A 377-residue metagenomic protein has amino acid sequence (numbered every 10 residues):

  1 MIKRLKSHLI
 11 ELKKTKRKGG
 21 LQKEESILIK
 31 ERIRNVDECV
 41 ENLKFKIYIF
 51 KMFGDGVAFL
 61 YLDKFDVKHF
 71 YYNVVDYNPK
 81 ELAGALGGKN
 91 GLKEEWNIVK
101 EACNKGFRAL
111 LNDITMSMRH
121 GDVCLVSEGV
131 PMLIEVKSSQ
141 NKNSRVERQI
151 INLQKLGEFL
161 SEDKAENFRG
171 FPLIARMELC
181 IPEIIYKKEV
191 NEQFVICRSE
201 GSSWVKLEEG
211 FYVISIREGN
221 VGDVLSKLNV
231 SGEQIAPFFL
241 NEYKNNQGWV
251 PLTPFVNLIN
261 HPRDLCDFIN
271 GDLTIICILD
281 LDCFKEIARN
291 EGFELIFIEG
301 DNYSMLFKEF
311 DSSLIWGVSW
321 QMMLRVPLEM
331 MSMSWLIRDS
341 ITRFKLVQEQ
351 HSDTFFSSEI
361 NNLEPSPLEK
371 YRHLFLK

Functional and structural regions predicted by a protein language model:
M1-Y72, R145-L376: Metal-dependent nuclease catalytic core centered on acidic motifs
L12-S26, E94-F107, I114: Amphipathic repeat-derived elements
D66-A109: Acidic-basic catalytic patches of nuclease active cores, encompassing PD-(D/E)XK and other metal-cofactor nuclease
I98, A102, V123-L125, M132-S138: Conserved catalytic cores of phosphodiester-cleaving nucleases, focusing on short active-site segments
A109-T115, E128-P131: Extended amphipathic alpha-helical scaffold segments
M116-V126: Beta-rich nucleic-acid/ligand-interaction surfaces
V136-V146: Short beta-strand-loop-alpha-helix junction that forms the active-site gateway of nucleic-acid-processing nucleases
